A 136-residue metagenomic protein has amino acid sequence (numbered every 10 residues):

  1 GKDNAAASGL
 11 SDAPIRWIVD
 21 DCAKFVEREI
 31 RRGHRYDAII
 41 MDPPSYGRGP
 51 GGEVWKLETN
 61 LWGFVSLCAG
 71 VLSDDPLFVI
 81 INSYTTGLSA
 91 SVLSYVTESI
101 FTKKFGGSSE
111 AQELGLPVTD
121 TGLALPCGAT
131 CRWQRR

Functional and structural regions predicted by a protein language model:
G1-I40: S-adenosyl-L-methionine
G9-S11, S73, F105: Short, structurally constrained coil/turn elements that cap an alpha-helix or connect an alpha-helix to the following
V19, Y36-L67: Mobile active-site "lid"/loop adjacent to the S-adenosyl-L-methionine
A23-K24, S45-Y46, T85: Short, glycine/acidic-enriched loop or turn micro-motifs at the edges of active sites
R28-I30, P50-G52, S91-V92: Short, well-ordered secondary-structure micro-motifs
L67, L72-V79: Short glycine-dipeptide loop
P76-R136: C-terminal catalytic and target-recognition region of SAM-dependent MTase-like enzymes, primarily methyltransferases
